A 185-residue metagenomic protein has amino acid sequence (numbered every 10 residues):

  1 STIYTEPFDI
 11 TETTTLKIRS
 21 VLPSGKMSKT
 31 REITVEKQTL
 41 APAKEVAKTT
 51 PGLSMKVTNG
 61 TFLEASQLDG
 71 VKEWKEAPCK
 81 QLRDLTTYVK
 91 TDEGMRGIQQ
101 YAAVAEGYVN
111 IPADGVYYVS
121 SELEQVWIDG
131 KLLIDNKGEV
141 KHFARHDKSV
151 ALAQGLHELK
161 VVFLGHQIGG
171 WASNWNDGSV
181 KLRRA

Functional and structural regions predicted by a protein language model:
S1-G97, Y101-E106, S121, I134 (+3 more regions): Short, compositionally stereotyped local motifs that mark structural "simplifiers"
T11-T15, D114, Q154-L156: Extracellular Ig-like/FN3 beta-sandwich strand-entry sites
V109-Q125, L159: Aromatic-lined ligand-binding clefts that engage carbohydrates, nucleic acids, or primary amines
Y117, V150-F163: Noncatalytic modules at the cell exterior or secretory-pathway interfaces, chiefly beta-strand-rich lectin/adhesion
I128-L133: Short strand-turn-strand beta-turns centered on an Asx-Gly dipeptide
K137-H146, G155: Extracellular carbohydrate recognition and processing domains and analogous Trp-centered ligand-binding platforms
K160-W175: Short beta-strand-plus-loop segments that form exposed binding edges in beta-rich domains
S173-A185: Conserved beta-structured recognition patch
